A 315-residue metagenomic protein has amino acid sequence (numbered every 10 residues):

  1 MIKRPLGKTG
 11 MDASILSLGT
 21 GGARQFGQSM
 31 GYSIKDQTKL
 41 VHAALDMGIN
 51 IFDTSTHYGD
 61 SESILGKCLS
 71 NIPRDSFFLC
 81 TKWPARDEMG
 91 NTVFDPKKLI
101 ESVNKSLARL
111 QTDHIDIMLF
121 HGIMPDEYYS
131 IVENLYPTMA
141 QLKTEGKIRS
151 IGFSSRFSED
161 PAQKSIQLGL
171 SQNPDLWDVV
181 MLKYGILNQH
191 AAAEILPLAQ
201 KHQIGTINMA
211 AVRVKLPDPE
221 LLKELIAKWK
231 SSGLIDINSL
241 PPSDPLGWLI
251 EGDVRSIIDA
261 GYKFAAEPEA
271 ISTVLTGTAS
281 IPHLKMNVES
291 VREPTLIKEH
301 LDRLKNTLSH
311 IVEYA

Functional and structural regions predicted by a protein language model:
M1-F77, T138, T144: N-terminal binding-site loop/beta-alpha segment at the start of enzyme catalytic domains that lines or forms
M1-M11, L65-N71, E101-R109, E194-Q203: Short amphipathic alpha-helices and their capping/turn segments at secondary-structure boundaries
L6, L18, A44, F52 (+11 more regions): Conserved, mostly hydrophobic/aromatic
G21-A23, S55-H57, K82-R86, F120-I123 (+4 more regions): Active-site beta-loop-alpha junctions enriched in small/polar residues
G22-S33, M124, F153-S158, D244-E251: Glycine-rich phosphate-binding "P-loop"
G27, H42, N91-E194, Q200-I207 (+1 more regions): Glycine/proline-rich, positively charged, aromatic-decorated active-site loop/lid region on the catalytic face
A43-L45, N50, D175-L176, E194-A315: Structured C-terminal cap/extension of enzyme domains
I72-P96, H121-G122: Structural motif corresponding to the early beta-alpha repeats
